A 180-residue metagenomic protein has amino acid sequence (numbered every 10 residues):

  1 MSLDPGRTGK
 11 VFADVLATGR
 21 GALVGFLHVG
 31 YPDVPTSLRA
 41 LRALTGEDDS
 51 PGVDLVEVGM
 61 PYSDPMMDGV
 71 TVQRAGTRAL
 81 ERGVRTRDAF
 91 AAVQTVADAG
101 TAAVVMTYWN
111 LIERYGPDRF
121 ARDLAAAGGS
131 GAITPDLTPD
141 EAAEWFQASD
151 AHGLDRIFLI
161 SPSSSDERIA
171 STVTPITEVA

Functional and structural regions predicted by a protein language model:
L3-V15, V34-P35, D64-R74, E81-Q94 (+3 more regions): Active-site-adjacent beta->alpha loops and helix N-cap segments on the catalytic face of soluble alpha/beta enzymes
D14-A22, S50-M66: N-terminal glycine-rich anion-binding loops that anchor highly charged ligand groups
T18, E47, A91-A103, A127: A structural motif corresponding to the C-terminal end of an alpha-helix and its immediate exit/capping segment
G21-S37, A103-G116, D155-S164: Active-site mouth loops of central-metabolism enzymes
V24, D54-E57, I133, I157-F158 (+1 more regions): Conserved beta-strand positions in the central sheet of alpha/beta enzyme cores
G25, V56-G59, L124, T172: Conserved, mostly hydrophobic/aromatic
V34-D49, S164-I176: Catalytic cores of alpha/beta
R42-V58, A127-G128: Catalytic domains of carbohydrate-active enzymes, especially glycoside hydrolases
